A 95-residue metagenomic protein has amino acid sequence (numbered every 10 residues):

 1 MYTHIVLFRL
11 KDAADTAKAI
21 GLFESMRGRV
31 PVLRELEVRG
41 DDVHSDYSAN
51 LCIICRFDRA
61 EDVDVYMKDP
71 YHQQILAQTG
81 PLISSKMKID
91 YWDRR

Functional and structural regions predicted by a protein language model:
M1-N50, D58-K68, Y91-R95: Short S/T/G/P-rich N-terminal loop/turn motif that feeds into the first structured element of a domain
L22, Q78, L82: Residues that form generic nucleotide/phosphate-binding pockets
V32, L82-S84: Short loop/turn motifs at secondary-structure junctions
R56-F57, L82: Conserved catalytic core of Hanks-type protein kinase domains
M67, L76-T79: Short, flexible helix/strand-to-coil boundary loops that buttress conserved ligand/catalytic motifs in alpha/beta
